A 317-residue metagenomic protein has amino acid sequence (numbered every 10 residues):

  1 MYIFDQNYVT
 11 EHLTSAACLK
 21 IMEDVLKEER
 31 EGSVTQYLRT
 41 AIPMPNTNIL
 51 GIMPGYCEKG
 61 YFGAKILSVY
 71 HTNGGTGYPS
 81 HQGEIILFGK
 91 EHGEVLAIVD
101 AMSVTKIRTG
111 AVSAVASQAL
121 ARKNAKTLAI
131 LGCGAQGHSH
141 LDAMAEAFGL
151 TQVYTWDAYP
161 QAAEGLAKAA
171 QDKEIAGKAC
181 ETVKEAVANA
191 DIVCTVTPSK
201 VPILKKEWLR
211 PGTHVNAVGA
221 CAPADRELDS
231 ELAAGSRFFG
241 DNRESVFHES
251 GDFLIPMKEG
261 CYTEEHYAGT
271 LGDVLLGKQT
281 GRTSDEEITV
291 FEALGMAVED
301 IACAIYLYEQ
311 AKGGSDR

Functional and structural regions predicted by a protein language model:
M1-K106, A114, N124, G269 (+2 more regions): N-terminal ligand-binding/catalytic initiation module
N7, D225-R317: Adenosine-phosphate binding glycine-rich loop
L120-T127, G149, R210-P211: Short helix-loop-beta connector
L128-A129, T289: Conserved beta-strand elements of the Class I
C133-G134: Glycine-rich Rossmann-fold phosphate-binding loop(s) that bind the pyrophosphate of adenine dinucleotide cofactors
G137-H138: N-terminal Rossmann-fold NAD(P) dinucleotide-binding loop
E146-K173: NAD(P)-binding Rossmann-fold cofactor-contacting core
I175-C261: Rossmann-like adenosine-cofactor binding region
